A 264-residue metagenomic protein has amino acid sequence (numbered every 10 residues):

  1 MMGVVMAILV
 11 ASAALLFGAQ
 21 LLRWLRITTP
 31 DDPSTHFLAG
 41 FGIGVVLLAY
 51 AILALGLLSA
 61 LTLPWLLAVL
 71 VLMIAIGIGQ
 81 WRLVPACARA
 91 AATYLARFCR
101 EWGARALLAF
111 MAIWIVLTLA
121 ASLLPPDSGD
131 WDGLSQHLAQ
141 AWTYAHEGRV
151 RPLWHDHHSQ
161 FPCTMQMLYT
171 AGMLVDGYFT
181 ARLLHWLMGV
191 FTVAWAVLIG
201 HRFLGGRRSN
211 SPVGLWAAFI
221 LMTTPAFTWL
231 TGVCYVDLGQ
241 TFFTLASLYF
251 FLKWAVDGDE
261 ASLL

Functional and structural regions predicted by a protein language model:
M1-C99: Membrane-embedded, hydrophobic transmembrane alpha-helices
T29-D31, T35, L58-L61, H146-E147 (+4 more regions): Juxtamembrane segments of multi-pass membrane glycosylation machinery that transfer sugars from lipid-linked donors
P30-A39, F179-T180, A196-T223, F242 (+1 more regions): Transmembrane-helix signature of polytopic, membrane-embedded enzymes that assemble or transfer cell-envelope glycans
V46-A49, I74-R82, T180-G206, A246: Transmembrane-helix motifs of polytopic, lipid-linked glycan transferases
I78, R105-D130: Transmembrane signal-anchor helices characteristic of membrane glycosylation enzymes that use polyprenol
P125-Q140, H146-L168, V175-T180: Extracytoplasmic catalytic/substrate-binding loops of multi-pass membrane glycan-assembly enzymes
A171, A181-F191, L215-F251: Multi-pass, polyprenyl lipid-linked donor-dependent membrane glycosyltransferases
S247-L263: Membrane-interface transmembrane helices that cradle and orient dolichyl/undecaprenyl
